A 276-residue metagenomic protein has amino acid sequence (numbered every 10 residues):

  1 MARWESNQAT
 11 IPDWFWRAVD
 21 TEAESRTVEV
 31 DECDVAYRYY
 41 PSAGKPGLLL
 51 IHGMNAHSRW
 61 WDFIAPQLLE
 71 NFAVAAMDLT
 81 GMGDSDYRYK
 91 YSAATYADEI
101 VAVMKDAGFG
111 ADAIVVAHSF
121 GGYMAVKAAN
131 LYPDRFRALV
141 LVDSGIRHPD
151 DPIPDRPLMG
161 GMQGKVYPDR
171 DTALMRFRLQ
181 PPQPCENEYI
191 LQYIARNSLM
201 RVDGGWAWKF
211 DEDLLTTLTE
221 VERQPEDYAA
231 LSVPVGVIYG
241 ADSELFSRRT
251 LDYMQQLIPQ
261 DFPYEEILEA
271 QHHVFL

Functional and structural regions predicted by a protein language model:
M1-T27: An N-terminal hydrophobic leader/cap segment in hydrolases
V30-C33, R38-Y40, A75-V116: Active-site loop/oxyanion-hole signature of alpha/beta-hydrolase fold enzymes
C33-D84: Conserved HGGG/HGGXW glycine-rich cap/lid loop of the alpha/beta-hydrolase fold
A117, G121, A125: Gly/Ala-rich beta-loop-alpha elbow adjacent to hydrolase catalytic centers
V126-N130, R137-R170: Flexible "cap/lid" loop of the alpha/beta hydrolase fold
P168-E222: Conserved alpha/beta-hydrolase catalytic His-Asp/Glu region
P234-A270: Conserved loop-alpha-helix segment in the C-terminal half of the alpha/beta-hydrolase fold that carries the catalytic
A270-L276: Catalytic histidine-centered segment of alpha/beta-hydrolase-like enzymes
